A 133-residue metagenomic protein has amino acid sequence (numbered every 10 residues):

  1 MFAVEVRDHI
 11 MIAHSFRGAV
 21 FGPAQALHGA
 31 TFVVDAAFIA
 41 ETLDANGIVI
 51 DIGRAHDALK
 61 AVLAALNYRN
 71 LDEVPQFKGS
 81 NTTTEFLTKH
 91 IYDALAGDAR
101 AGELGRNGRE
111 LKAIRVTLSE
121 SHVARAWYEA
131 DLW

Functional and structural regions predicted by a protein language model:
M1-W133: Charge-rich, low-complexity N-terminal segments
